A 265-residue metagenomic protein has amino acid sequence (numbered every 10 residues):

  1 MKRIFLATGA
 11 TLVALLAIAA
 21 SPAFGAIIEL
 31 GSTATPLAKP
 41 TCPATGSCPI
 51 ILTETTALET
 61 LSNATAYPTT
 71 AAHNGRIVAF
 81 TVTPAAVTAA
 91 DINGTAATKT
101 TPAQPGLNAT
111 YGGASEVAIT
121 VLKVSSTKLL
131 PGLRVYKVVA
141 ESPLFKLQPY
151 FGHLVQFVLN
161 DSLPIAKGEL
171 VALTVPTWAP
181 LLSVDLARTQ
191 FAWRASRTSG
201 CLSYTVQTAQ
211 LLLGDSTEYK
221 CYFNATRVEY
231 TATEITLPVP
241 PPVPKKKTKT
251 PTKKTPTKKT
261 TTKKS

Functional and structural regions predicted by a protein language model:
M1-A10: Bacterial N-terminal signal peptides that target proteins for export
L15-P22: C-terminal segment of classical bacterial N-terminal signal peptides
A26-C48, P105-Y204: Aromatic- and Gly/Pro-enriched, solvent-exposed loop/edge beta-strand patches characteristic of beta-rich domains
P49-A72, L154-F157: Short beta-strands within extracellular/lumenal beta-sheet-rich domains
L58-Y67, P84-D91, T110, L237: A sequence-level detector for low-complexity, Ser/Thr- and acidic-rich stretches
T70-T81, A86-I92, K167-G168: Extended extracellular/luminal ectodomain segments enriched in beta-structured repeat modules
D91-G94, K99-G113: Short consensus segments that form the blades of beta-propeller domains, in both extracellular/periplasmic
L107-T120, V124, Q190-T252, T257-K258 (+1 more regions): PGST-rich, cysteine-poor low-complexity/disordered linker and tail segments that act as flexible spacers
